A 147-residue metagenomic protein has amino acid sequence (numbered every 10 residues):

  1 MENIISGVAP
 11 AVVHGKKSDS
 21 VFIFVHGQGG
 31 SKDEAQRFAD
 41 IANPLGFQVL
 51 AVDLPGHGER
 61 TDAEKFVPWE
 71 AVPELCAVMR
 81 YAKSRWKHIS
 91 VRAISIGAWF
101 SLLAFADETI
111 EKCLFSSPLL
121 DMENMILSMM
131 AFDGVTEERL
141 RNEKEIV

Functional and structural regions predicted by a protein language model:
M1-K17: N-terminal cap/lid segment of alpha/beta-hydrolase-fold proteins
I4, T109-V147: The alpha/beta-hydrolase serine catalytic core
D19-G27: Short beta-strand element of the alpha/beta-hydrolase
Q28-D40: The serine-hydrolase catalytic nucleophile loop
A42-T61: Conserved alpha/beta-hydrolase
G58-K83: Catalytic nucleophile-loop/oxyanion-hole region of alpha/beta-hydrolase and closely related hydrolase-like folds
V91-A93, S116: Short beta-strand immediately N-terminal to the catalytic nucleophile in serine-hydrolase-like folds
A93-S101: Gly/Ala-rich beta-loop-alpha elbow adjacent to hydrolase catalytic centers
